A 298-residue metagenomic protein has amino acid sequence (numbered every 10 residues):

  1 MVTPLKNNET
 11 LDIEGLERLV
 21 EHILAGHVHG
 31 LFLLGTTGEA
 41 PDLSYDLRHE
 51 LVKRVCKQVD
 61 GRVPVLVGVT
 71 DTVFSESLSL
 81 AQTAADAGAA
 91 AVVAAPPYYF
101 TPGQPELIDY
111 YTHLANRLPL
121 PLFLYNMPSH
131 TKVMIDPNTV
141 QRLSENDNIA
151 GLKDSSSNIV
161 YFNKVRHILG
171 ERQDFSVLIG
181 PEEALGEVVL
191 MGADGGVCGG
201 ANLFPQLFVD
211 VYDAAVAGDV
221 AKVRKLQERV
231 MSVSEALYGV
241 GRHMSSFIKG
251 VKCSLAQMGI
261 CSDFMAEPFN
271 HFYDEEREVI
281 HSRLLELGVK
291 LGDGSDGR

Functional and structural regions predicted by a protein language model:
T3-M134: Active-site beta->alpha loop and helix N-cap motifs at the rims of alpha/beta catalytic domains
I13-V20, P137, D274-L284: Short, amphipathic alpha-helical "lid/cap" segments that border enzyme active or binding sites
L16, R48, V52, S77 (+5 more regions): A general structural signal for well-ordered alpha-helical segments in protein cores
G26, E50, R54-V59, T83 (+9 more regions): Alpha-helical structural signal in soluble globular domains
V67, Y125, S155, L178-I179 (+2 more regions): Active-site-adjacent beta-strand anchor residues
H113-R117, H130-S234: Catalytic alpha/beta core domains of metabolic enzymes, predominantly
N126, N148-I149, A266: Glycine-rich phosphate-binding "P-loop"
G186-R298: Structured C-terminal cap/extension of enzyme domains
